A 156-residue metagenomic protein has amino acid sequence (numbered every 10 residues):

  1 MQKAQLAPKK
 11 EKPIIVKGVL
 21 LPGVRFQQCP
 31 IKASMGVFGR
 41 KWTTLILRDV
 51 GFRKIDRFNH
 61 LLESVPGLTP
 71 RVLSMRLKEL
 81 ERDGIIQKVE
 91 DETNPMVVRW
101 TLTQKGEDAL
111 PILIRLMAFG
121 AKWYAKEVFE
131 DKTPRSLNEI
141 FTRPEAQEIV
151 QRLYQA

Functional and structural regions predicted by a protein language model:
M1-P22, Q87, Q104, P111-A156: C-terminal regulatory/oligomerization modules of transcriptional regulators
Q27-V72, E130: N-terminal helix-turn-helix DNA-binding core of bacterial DNA-binding proteins
S34, R76, I112-R115: Residue-level recognition of specific faces of alpha-helices
F38-K41, T103-E107: Alpha-helical hinge/cap motifs
N59, K78, V98: Residues within the helices of the helix-turn-helix
L73, L77-L80: Basic amphipathic alpha-helical segments that dock to polyanions
E81-T101: Beta-hairpin "wing" of winged helix-turn-helix
